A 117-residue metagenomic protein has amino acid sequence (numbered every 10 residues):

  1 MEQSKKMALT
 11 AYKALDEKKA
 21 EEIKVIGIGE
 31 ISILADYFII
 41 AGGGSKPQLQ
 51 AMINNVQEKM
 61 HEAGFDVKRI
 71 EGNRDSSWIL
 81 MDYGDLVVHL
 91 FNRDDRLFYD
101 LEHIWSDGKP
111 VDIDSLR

Functional and structural regions predicted by a protein language model:
M1-L34, K46-I79, F91-D95, I104-R117: Polybasic/polar functional segments that serve as interface/processing modules
D36-F38: Catalytic metal-binding acidic patch
I40-G43: Short hydrophobic/aromatic beta-strand micro-patches that form the beta-sheet surface supporting nucleotide- or nucleic
M81-Y83: Active-site beta-strand termini and strand-to-loop segments that position acidic
L97-Y99: Switch/connector loops and helix/strand junctions flanking conserved nucleotide-binding motifs in nucleotide-processing
